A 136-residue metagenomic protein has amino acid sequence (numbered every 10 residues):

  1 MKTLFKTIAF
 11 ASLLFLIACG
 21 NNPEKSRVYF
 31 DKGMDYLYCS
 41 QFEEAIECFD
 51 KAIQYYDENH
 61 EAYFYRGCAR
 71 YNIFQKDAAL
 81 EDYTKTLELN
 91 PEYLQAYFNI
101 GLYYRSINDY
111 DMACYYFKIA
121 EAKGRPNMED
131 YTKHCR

Functional and structural regions predicted by a protein language model:
K25-R27, H60-E61, L94-Q95, N127-E129: Helix-start (N-cap) detector for alpha-helical repeat units in TPR-like alpha-solenoids, especially tetratricopeptide
F30, L37, F64, R70-Y71 (+1 more regions): Position-specific recognition of the canonical hydrophobic site in helix A of tetratricopeptide repeat
D31, Y65, N99, Y131-H134: Canonical tetratricopeptide repeat
Y55, L89, A122-K123: Structural marker of alpha-solenoid helical repeat scaffolds
M112-R136: Terminal, low-structured helical/coil segments at or just beyond the last alpha-helical repeat
